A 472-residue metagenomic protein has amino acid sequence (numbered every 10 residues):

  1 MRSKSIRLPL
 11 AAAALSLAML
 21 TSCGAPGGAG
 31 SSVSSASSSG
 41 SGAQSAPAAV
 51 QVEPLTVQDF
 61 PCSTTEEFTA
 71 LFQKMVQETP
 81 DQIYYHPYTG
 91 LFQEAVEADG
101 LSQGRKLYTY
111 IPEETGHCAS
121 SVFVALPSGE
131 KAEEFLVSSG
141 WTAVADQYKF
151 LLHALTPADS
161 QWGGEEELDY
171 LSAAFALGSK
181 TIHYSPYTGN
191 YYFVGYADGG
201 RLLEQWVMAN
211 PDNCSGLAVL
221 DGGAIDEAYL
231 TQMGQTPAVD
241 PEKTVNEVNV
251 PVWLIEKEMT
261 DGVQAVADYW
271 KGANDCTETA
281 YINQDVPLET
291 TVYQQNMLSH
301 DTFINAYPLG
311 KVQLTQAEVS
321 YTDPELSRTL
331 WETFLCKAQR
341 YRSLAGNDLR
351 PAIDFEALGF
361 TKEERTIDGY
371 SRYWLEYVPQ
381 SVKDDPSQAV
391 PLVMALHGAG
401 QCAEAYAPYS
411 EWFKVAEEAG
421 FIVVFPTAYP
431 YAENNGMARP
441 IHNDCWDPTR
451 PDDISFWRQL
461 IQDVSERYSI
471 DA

Functional and structural regions predicted by a protein language model:
M19-S22: C-terminal motif of bacterial Sec signal peptides marking the signal peptidase cleavage site
A25, A36, G42-S121, V194 (+4 more regions): A domain-start/cap signature at the N-terminus of enzymes
E113-A119, G163-D198, M208-N213, S381-Q388 (+1 more regions): Gly/Ser-rich "nucleophile elbow"/oxyanion-hole loop immediately N-terminal to the catalytic nucleophile in hydrolases
V124-S128, A154, A395-G398, F425: Structural cue for short, hydrophobic secondary-structure segments
P127-A132, V390, H397-C402: Active-site glycine-rich loops that stabilize anionic/oxyanionic intermediates across multiple enzyme folds
F135-H153, Y406-V424: Short amphipathic alpha-helix adjacent to the substrate-entry channel of hydrolases
D146, H153-D169, I422-I454: Cap/lid segment of the alpha/beta-hydrolase catalytic domain
W253-E256: Short beta-strand/loop motif that positions the catalytic acidic residue of the alpha/beta-hydrolase fold
